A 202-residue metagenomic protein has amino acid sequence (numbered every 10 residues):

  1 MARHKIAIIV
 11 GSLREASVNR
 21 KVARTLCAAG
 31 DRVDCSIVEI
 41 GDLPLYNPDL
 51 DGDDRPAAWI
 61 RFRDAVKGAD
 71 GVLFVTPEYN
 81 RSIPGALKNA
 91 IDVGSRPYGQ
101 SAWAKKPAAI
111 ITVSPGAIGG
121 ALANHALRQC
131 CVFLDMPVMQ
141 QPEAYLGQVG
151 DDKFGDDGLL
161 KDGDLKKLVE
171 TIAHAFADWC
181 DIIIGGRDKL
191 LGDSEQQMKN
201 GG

Functional and structural regions predicted by a protein language model:
A2, P137-G202: Glycine-rich phosphate/pyrophosphate-binding loop and the adjoining helix
A2-R32: N-terminal beta1-alpha1 ligand-phosphate binding loop
G11, I40, V113: Cofactor-binding loop segments of dinucleotide-utilizing enzymes, especially the Rossmann-like FAD- and NAD(P)+-binding
G30-I37, P137: A generic structural motif
S36-L45, E143-D151: Short connector loops at secondary-structure junctions
I40-A57, K153: N-terminal beta-loop-helix "entrance" segment that forms/cooperates in small-molecule cofactor or anionic ligand
D54-D135: Helix-loop-strand module that forms the ligand-binding subsite of alpha/beta enzymes
